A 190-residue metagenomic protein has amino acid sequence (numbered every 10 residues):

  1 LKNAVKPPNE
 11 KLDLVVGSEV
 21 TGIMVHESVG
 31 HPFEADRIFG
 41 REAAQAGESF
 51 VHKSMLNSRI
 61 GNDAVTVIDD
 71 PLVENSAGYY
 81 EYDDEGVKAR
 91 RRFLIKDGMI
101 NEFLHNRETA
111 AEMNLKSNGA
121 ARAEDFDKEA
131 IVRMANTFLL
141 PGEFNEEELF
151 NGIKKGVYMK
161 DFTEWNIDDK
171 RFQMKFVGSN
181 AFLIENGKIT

Functional and structural regions predicted by a protein language model:
L1-T190: N-terminal small-residue-enriched
